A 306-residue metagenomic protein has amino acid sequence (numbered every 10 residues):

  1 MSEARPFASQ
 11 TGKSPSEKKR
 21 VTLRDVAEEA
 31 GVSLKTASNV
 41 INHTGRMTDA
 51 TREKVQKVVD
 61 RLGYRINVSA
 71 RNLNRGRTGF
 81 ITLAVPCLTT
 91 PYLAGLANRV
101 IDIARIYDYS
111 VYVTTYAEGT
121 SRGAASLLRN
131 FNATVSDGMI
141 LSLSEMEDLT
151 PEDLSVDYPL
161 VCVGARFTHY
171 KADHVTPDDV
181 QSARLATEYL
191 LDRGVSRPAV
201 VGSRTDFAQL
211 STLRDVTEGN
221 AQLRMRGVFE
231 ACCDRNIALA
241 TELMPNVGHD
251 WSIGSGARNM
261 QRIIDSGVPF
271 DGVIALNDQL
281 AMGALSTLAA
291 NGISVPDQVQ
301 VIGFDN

Functional and structural regions predicted by a protein language model:
M1-R77: N-terminal helix-turn-helix DNA-binding module of bacterial transcription factors
M1-S16, R61, D102-Y109, S155-C162 (+1 more regions): Bacterial carbohydrate/catabolite-sensing allosteric modules
A27-V32, S38, T51, A70 (+5 more regions): Small-residue (primarily alanine) positions within well-ordered alpha-helices, especially packing/interaction faces
E29, L34-N39, N74-T89, R197-R214: Short beta-strand segments enriched in small/hydrophobic residues
E53, L62-N130, T134-G138, Q222 (+3 more regions): Amphipathic helical "hinge" segments at domain boundaries
V68-S69, G123-L127, D148-T150, S255 (+1 more regions): Short acidic active-site motifs
A124-V180: Short beta-strand-centered segments that line the small-molecule binding cleft or hinge of alpha/beta clamshell
